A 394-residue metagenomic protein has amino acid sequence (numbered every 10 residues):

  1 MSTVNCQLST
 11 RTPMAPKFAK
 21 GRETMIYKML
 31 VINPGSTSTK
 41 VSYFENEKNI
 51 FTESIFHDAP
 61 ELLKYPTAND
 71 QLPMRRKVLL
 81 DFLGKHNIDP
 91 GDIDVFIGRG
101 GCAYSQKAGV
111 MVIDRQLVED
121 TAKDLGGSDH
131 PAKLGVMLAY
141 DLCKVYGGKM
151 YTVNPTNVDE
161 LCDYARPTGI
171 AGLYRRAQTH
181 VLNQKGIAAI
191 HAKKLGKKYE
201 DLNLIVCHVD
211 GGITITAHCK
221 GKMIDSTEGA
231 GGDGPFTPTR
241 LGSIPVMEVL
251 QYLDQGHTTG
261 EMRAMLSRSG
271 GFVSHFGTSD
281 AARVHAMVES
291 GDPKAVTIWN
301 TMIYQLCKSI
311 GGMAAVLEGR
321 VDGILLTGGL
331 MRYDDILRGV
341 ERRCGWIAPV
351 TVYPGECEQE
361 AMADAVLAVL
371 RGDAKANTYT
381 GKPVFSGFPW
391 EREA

Functional and structural regions predicted by a protein language model:
M1-T10: Arg/Gly-rich low-complexity intrinsically disordered repeat tracts
M29-D70: Short glycine-rich, Thr/Ser-proximal phosphate-binding strand/loop in the N-terminal lobe of ATP-dependent enzymes
L83-P131, K149, N157-T168: Short beta-strand-loop/turn "lid" adjacent to the catalytic site in phosphate-handling enzymes
K133-D141, T152, P167, G172-N203 (+3 more regions): Glycine-rich phosphate-binding loop plus the immediately following alpha-helix
A264-E318: Adenine-nucleotide phosphate-binding core of ATP-dependent small-molecule kinases
V321-E341: Glycine-rich phosphate-binding loops at beta-strand->alpha-helix junctions
D334, R338-D364: Conserved phosphate-binding/catalytic loops in two-lobed NTP-binding clefts
P354-A394: Structural signal for terminal/edge beta-strands and the immediately following C-terminal loop/tail that closes
